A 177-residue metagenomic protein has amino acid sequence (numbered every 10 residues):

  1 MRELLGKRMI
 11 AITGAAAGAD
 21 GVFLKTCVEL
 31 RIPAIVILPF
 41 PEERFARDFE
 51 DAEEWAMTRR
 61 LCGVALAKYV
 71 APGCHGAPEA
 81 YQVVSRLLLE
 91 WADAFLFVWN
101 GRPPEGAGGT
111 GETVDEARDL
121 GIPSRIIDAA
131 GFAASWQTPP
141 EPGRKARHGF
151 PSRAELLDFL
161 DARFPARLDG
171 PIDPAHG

Functional and structural regions predicted by a protein language model:
M1-P174: Acidic/glycine-enriched connector segments
